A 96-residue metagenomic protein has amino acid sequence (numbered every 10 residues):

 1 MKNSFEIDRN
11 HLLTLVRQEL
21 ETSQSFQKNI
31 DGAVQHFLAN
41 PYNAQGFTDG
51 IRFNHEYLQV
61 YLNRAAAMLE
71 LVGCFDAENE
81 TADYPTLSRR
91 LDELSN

Functional and structural regions predicted by a protein language model:
M1-I7, R89-N96: Short intrinsically disordered terminal tails
K2-S23: Short, charge/polar-rich alpha-helical segments
E6, T14, D49, T86-L87: Intrinsically disordered, low-complexity regions enriched in serine, threonine, proline and polar/charged residues
R17-Q18, S25, C74, D92 (+1 more regions): Intrinsic disorder/low-complexity segments in short proteins, especially the signal peptide and propeptide regions
E19-A33, M68: Non-transmembrane amphipathic alpha-helical segments
Q35-P85: Acidic, low-complexity, intrinsically disordered interaction modules
